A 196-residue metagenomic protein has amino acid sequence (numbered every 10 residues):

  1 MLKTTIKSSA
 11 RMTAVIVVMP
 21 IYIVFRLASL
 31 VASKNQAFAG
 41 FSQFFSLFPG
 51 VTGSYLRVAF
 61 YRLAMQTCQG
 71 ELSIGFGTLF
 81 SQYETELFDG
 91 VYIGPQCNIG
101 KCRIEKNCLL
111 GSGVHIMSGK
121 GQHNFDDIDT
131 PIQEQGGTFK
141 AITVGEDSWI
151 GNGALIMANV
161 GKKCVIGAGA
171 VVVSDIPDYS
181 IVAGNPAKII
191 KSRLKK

Functional and structural regions predicted by a protein language model:
L2-T67, E71: A transmembrane-helix-recognition feature enriched in membrane-embedded lipid enzymes and envelope glyco-/phospholipid
I23-L27, T78-F80, M117-S118, V173-S174: Short, highly charged low-complexity linear segments
F48-A59, Q66-T67, T78-F88, Y92-V160 (+2 more regions): Flexible, glycine/small-residue-enriched loop-and-beta-strand segment within the central core of proteins
N152-V165, A170-S174: Beta-rich strand-turn-strand
D175-Y179: Short arginine-rich
V182: Conserved active-site beta-strand element of glycosyltransferases/polysaccharide synthases
